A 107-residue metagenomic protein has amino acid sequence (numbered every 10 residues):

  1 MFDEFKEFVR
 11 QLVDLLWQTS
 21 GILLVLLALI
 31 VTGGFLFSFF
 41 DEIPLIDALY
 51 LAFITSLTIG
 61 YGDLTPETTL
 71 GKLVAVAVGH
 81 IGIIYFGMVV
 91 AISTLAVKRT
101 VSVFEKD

Functional and structural regions predicted by a protein language model:
F2-L15: Cytosolic juxtamembrane amphipathic/interface segments immediately preceding and feeding into a transmembrane helix
K6, I30, G34, I84-A91: Alpha-helical transmembrane segments
R10, S102-D107: Membrane interface segments of multi-pass transport proteins and intramembrane proteases
L12-L23, A77-H80: Loop-to-transmembrane-helix entry motif
D14-L15, A28, K72: Generic signal for short, ordered secondary-structure residues within or immediately flanking folded domains
S20-F53, P66: Outer-pore turret/helix-boundary of cation channels
L45-F104: Pore domain of cation channels
